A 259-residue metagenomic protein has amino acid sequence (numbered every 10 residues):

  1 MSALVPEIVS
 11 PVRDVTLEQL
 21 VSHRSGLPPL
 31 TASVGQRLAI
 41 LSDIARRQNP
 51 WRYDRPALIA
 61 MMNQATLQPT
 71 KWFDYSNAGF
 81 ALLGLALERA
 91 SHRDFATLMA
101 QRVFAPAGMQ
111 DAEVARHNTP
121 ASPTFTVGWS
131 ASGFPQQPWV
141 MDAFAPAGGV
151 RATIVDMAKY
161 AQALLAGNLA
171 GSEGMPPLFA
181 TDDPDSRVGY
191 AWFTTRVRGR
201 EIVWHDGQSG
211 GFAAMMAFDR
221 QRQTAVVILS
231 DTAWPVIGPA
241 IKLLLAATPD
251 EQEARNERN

Functional and structural regions predicted by a protein language model:
M1, V15, A86-L87, V226-I228: Hydrophobic aliphatic residue packing
S2-P11, A107: Short, glycine/proline-biased beta-turn/loop segments that scaffold the active-site neighborhood
V12-G210: Short, surface-exposed loop or secondary-structure junction motifs that flank catalytic or metal-binding residues
A39-L41, G148, G211, R222-T224 (+1 more regions): Short, low-complexity, polar/charged sequence segments that are solvent-exposed and flexible
Q162-L165, L169, Q221, S230 (+1 more regions): Hydrophobic alpha-helix feature that most strongly marks membrane-spanning transmembrane helices and their immediate
D183-P184, R198-E201, L229-N259: Short, gly/Ser/Thr-rich active-site loops of penicillin-recognizing serine hydrolases
W204, A214-T232: Short, well-ordered beta-strand elements
